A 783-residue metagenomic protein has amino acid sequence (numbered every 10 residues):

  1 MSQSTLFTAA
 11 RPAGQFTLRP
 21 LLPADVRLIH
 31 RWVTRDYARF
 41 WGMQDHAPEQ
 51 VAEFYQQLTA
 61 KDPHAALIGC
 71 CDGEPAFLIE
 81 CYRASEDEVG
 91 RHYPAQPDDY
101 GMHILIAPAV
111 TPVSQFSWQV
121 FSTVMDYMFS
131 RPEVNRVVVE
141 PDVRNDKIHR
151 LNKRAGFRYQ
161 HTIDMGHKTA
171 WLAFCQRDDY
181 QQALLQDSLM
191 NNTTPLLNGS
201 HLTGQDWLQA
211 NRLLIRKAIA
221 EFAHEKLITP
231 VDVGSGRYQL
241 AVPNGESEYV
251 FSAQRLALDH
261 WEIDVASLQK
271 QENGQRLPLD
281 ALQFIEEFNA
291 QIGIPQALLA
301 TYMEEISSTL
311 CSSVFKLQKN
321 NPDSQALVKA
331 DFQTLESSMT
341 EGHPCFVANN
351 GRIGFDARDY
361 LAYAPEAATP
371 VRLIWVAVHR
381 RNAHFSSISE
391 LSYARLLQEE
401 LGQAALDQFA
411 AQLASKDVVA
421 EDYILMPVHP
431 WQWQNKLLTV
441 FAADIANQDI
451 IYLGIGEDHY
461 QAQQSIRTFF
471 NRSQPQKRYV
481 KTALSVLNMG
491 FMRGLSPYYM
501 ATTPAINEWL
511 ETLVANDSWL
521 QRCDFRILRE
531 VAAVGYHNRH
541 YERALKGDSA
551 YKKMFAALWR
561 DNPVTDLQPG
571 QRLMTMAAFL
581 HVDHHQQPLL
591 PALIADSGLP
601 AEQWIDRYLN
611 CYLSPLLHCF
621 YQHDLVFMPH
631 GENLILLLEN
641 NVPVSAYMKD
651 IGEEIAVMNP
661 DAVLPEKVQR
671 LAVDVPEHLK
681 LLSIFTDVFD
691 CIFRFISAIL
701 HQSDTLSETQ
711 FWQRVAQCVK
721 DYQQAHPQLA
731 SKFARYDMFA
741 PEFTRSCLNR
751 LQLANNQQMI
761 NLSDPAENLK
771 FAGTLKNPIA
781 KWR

Functional and structural regions predicted by a protein language model:
M1-P23, Q182-S188: Conserved N-terminal entry element of GNAT/NAT acetyltransferase domains
D45-H64: Active-site rim helix/loop that mediates acceptor-substrate recognition in acyltransferases
T59-Y100, L105-T111: Acetyl-CoA-dependent GNAT
V113-Y127, R150, R154: Conserved acetyl-CoA-binding loop-helix of GNAT-fold acetyltransferases
S130-P141: Conserved GNAT acetyl-CoA-binding A-motif
E140, R158-L172: Conserved catalytic-core motifs of GNAT/GCN5-like acyltransferases
V143-H161: Conserved active-site alpha-helix within GNAT-family acetyltransferase domains
M190-N610, L638-R783: Nucleotide/phosphate-binding site architecture used for ATP/NTP-dependent chemistry
